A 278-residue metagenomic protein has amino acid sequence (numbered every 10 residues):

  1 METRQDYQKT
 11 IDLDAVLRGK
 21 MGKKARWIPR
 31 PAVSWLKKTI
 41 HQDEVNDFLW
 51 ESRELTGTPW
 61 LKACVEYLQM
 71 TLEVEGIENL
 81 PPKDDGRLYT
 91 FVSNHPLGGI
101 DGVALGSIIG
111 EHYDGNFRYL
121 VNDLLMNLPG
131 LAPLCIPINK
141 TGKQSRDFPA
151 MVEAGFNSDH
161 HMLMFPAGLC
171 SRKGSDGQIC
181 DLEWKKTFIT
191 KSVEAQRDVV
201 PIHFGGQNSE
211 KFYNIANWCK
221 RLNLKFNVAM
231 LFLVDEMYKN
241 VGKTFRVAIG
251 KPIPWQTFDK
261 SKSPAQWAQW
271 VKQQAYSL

Functional and structural regions predicted by a protein language model:
M1-Y89, H95, I100-A104, A132: Membrane-anchoring hydrophobic helices of lipid-metabolizing enzymes
L13, R146-L278: Non-catalytic C-terminal accessory region of glycerolipid acyltransferases and related lyso-lipid remodeling enzymes
W50, V65-T71, I138-Q144, G177-Q178: Short, flexible loop segments at the rims of nucleotide/cofactor-binding pockets, characterized by
L68-N79, P96, I109-N127: A glycine-rich, hydrophobic loop/mini-helix early in the fold
V92-N94, L131-K140, A167-S175: Short, basic, glycine/proline-bearing loop/turn elements
V103-I109, Q178-I179: "Short basic amphipathic alpha-helical interaction patches in structured regions
D114-S145, P149-N157: Conserved nucleotide-cofactor-binding alpha/beta core module
